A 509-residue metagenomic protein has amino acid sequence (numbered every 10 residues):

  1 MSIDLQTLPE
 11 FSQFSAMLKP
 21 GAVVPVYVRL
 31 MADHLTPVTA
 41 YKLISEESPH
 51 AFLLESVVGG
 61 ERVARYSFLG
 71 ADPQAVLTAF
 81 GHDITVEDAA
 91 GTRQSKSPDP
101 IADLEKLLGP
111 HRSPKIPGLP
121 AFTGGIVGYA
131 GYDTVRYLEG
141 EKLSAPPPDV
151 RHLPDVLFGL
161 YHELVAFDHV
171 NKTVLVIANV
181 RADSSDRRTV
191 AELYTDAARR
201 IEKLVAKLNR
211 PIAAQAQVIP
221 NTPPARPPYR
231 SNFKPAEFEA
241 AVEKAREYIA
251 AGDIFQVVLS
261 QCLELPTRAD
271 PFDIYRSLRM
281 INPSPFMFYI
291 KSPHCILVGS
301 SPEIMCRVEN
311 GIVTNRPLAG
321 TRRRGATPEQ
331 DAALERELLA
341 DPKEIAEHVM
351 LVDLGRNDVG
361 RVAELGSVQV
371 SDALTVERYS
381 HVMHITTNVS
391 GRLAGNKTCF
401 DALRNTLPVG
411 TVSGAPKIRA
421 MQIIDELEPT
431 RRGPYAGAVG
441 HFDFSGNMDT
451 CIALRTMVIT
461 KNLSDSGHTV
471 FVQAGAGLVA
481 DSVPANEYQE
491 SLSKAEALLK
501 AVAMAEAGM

Functional and structural regions predicted by a protein language model:
S2-M509: Extended alpha-helical targeting/anchoring segments, especially N-terminal organellar/secretory targeting helices
